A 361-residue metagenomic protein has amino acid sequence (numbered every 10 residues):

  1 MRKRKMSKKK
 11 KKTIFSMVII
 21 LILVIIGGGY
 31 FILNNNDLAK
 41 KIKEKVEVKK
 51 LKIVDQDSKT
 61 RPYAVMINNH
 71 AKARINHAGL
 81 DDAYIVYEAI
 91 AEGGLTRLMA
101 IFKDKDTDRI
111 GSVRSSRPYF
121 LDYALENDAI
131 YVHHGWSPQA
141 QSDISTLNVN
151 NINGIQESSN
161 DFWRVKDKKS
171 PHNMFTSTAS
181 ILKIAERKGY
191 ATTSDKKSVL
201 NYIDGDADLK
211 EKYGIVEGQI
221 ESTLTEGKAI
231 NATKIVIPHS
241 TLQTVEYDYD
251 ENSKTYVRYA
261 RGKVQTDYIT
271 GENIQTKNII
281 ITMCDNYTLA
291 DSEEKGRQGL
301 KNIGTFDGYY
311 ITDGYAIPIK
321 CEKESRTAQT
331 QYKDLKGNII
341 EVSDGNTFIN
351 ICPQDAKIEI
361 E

Functional and structural regions predicted by a protein language model:
M1-T13: N-terminal Lys/Arg-rich, disordered targeting/topogenic segments
K10-T13, A39-A83, E92-E361: A surface/extracellular/periplasmic glyco- and lipid-processing/surface-interacting theme
S16-G28: Hydrophobic membrane-insertion alpha-helices, especially the h-region of bacterial N-terminal signal peptides
G28-I42: Hydrophobic single-pass membrane-insertion segments
